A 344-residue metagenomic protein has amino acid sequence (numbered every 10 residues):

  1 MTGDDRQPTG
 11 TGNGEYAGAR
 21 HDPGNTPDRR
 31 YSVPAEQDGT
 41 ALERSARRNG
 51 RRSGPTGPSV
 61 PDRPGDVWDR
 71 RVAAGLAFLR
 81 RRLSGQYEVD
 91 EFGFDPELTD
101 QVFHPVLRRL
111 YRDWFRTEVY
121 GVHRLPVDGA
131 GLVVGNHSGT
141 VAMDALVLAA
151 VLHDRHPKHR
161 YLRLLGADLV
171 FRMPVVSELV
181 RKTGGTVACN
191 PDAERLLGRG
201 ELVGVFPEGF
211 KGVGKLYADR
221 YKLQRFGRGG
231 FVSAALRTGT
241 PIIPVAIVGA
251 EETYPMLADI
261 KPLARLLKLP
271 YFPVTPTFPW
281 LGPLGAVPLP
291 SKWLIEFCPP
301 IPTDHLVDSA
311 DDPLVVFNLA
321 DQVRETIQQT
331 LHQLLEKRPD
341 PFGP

Functional and structural regions predicted by a protein language model:
R6, N13-L162, G166-P191, I260 (+1 more regions): Membrane-anchoring hydrophobic helices of lipid-metabolizing enzymes
R112-E296, P300-P302, V307-S309: Soluble catalytic domains of membrane acyltransferases
P288-P344: C-terminal terminal-subdomain/extension
